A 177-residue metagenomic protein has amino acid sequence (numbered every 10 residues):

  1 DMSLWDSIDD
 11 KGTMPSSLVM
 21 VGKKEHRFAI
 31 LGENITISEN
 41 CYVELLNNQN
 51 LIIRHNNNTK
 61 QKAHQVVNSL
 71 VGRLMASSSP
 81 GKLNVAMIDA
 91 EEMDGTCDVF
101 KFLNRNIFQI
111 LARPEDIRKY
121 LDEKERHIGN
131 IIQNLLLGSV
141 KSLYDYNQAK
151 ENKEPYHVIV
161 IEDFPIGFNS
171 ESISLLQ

Functional and structural regions predicted by a protein language model:
D1-K24: Coiled-coil termination/hinge junctions
V19-Q177: P-loop NTPase catalytic phosphate-binding loop
